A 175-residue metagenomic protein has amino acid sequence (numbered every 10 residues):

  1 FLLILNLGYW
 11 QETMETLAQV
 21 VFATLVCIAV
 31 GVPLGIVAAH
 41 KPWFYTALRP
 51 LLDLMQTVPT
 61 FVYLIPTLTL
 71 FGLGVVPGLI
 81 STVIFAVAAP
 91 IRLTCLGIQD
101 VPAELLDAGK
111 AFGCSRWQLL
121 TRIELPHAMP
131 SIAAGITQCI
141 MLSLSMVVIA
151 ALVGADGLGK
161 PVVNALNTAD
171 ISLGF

Functional and structural regions predicted by a protein language model:
I4, T16, V20, V37 (+7 more regions): Amphipathic alpha-helical segments that mediate coupling or scaffolding at interfaces
G8-T67, L93-Q99: Cytoplasmic-entry segments and transmembrane alpha-helices of multi-pass inner-membrane transporters
T13-M14, A47, G72-I80: Membrane-water interface of transmembrane alpha-helices in multipass transporters/channels
L25, A29, P33, V37 (+9 more regions): Residues within alpha-helical transmembrane segments of multi-pass membrane proteins, especially transporters, ion
F44, V76-P77, Q118, L173: Residue-level recognition of membrane-helix boundary sites in multi-pass small-molecule transporters
I84, R116-A150, F175: Transmembrane alpha-helices
A89-I132, L158: Short cytoplasmic-facing helical segments at TM-TM junctions of multi-pass membrane proteins
G159-F175: Hydrophobic alpha-helical transmembrane segments of polytopic membrane proteins
